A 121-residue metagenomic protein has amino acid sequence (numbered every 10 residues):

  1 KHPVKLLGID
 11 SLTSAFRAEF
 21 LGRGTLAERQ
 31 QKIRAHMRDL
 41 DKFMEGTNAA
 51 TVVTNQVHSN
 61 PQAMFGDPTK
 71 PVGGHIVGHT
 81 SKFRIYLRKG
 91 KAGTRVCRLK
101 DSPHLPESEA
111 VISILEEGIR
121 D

Functional and structural regions predicted by a protein language model:
K1-T25: Conserved inter-motif catalytic segment of the P-loop NTP-binding fold
Q30-R34, R38-D121: Phosphate-binding/switch region of NTP-binding enzymes
